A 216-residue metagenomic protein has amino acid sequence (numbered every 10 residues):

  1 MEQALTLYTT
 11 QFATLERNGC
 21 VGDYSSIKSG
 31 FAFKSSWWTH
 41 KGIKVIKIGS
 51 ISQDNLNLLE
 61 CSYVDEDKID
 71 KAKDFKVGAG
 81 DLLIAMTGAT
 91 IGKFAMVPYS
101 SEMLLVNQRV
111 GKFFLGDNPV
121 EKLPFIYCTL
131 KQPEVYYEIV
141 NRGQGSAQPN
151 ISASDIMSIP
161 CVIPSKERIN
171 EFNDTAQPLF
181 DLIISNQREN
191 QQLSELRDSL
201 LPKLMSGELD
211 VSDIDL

Functional and structural regions predicted by a protein language model:
M1-F31, S158, V162-V211: Non-catalytic DNA-recognition/assembly elements of restriction-modification systems
G22-W37, G49-D81, A85, V97: Sequence-specific dsDNA recognition surfaces
I46: Cleft-lining beta-strand/loop regions that shape enzyme active-site pockets
S52-V64, L82-A85, A89-N107, P124-C128 (+1 more regions): Short, ligand-facing micro-motifs at secondary-structure edges
L104-G111, Q144-N170: A short glycine-rich beta-alpha junction/loop motif
P119-P124, K166-N170: Short, conserved charged micro-motifs
E121-M157, L216: Short, positively charged
